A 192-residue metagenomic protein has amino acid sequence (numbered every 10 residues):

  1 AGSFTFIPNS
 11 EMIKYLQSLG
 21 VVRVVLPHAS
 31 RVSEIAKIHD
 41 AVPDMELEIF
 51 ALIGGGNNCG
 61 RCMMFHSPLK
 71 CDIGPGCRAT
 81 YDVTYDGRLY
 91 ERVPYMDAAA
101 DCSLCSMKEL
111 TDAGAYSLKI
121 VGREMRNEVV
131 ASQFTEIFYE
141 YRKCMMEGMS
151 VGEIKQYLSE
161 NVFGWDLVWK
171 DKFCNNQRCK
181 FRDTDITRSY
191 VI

Functional and structural regions predicted by a protein language model:
A1-E11, L19, V25-I192: Active-site pocket-lining/capping segments in soluble small-molecule metabolic enzymes
